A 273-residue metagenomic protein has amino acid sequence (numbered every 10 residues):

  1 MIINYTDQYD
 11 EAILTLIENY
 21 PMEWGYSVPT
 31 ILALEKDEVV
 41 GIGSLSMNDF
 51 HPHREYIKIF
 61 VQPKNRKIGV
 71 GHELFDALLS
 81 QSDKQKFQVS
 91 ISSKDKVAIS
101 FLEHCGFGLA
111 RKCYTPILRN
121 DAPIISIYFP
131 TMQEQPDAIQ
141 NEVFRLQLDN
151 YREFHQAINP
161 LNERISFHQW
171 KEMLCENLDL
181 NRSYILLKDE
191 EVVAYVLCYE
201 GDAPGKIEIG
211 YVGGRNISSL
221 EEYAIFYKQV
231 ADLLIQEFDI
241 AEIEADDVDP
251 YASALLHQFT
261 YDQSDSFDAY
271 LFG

Functional and structural regions predicted by a protein language model:
N4-Y20, Y26-S27, I127-I207: Flexible, substrate/cofactor-facing loop regions flanked by secondary structure within enzyme catalytic domains
Y5-E11, E18-L78, S82, K86-S93 (+1 more regions): Conserved donor-binding loop and adjoining core beta-sheet/short helix segment in diverse acyl/aminoacyl transferases
T15, E73, A77, E142-D149 (+2 more regions): Long, highly charged amphipathic alpha-helices
R66-P130, F226-Y227, A231-D232, F238-G273: Acyl-donor-binding surface of acyltransferase catalytic domains
V70, K94, N162-S166, E222: Soluble or luminal CAZymes and related metallo-dependent hydrolases
H155, I217-L220: A generic structural signal for short coil/turn motifs at secondary-structure boundaries
S219-Y223, I235: ATP/nucleotide-binding catalytic cores
